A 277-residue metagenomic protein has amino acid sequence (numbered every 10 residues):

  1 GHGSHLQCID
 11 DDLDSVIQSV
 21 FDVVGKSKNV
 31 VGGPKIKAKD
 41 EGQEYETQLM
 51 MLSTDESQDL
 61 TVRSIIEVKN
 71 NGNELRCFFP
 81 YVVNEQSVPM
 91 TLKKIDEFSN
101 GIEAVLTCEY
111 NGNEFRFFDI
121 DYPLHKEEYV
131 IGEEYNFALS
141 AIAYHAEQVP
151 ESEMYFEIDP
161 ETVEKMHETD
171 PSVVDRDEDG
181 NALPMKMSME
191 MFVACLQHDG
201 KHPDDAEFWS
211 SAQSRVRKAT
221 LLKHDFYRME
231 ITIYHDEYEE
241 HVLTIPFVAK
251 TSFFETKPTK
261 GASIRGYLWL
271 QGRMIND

Functional and structural regions predicted by a protein language model:
G1-P34: N-terminal alpha-helical "arm" segments
V24-D204: Long, hydrophobic alpha/beta structural blocks
T91-I95, Q213-T220: Short amphipathic beta-strand and strand-loop transition segments with alternating hydrophobic
D121-H125, E239-F253: A cross-kingdom feature marking solvent-exposed beta-strand/loop segments within repeated, beta-rich binding/scaffold
G200-S211, A262: Short coil-to-beta-strand transition motifs
R215-I245: OB-fold (S1/OB) nucleic-acid-binding surfaces
K250-G266: Short nucleic-acid-contacting surface segments enriched for D/E, G, S/T with interspersed K/R
W269-D277: Short, Lys/Arg- and Gly-enriched loop/turn segments at beta-strand edges
